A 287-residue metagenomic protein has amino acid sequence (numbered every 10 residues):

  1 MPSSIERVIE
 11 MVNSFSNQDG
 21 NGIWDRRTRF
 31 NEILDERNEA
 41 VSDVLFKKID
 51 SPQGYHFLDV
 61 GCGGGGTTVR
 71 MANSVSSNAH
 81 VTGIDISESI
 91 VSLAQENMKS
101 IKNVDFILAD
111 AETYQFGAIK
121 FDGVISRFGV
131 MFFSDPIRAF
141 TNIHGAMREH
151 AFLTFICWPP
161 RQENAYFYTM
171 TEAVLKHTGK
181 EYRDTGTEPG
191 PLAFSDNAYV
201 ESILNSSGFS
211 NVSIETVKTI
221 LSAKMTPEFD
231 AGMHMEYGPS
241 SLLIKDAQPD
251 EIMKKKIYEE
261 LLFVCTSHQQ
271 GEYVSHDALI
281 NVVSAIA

Functional and structural regions predicted by a protein language model:
P2-I33, S213-G271: C-terminal helical/coil "lid" or tail adjacent to the Rossmann-like core of SAM-dependent
P2-Y55, G66-R70, I90-L93, N97 (+2 more regions): Conserved class I S-adenosyl-L-methionine
H56-Y114, R138: Class I SAM-dependent methyltransferase SAM/SAH-binding core
S76, F133-S134, M147-E149: Helix-to-beta-strand junctions that scaffold the AdoMet/dcAdoMet cofactor pocket in Class I SAM-dependent enzymes
E112-G123: A short acidic, Gly/Pro-enriched loop at the edge of an enzyme's catalytic core that lines a small-molecule cofactor
D122-P136, P159: A short SAM/SAH-binding and catalytic strip from SAM-dependent methyltransferases
I137, R148, F152-M225: Conserved catalytic/acceptor-binding region of the Class I
S207-S210, A231, L279-A287: Core SAM-dependent methyltransferase catalytic element
